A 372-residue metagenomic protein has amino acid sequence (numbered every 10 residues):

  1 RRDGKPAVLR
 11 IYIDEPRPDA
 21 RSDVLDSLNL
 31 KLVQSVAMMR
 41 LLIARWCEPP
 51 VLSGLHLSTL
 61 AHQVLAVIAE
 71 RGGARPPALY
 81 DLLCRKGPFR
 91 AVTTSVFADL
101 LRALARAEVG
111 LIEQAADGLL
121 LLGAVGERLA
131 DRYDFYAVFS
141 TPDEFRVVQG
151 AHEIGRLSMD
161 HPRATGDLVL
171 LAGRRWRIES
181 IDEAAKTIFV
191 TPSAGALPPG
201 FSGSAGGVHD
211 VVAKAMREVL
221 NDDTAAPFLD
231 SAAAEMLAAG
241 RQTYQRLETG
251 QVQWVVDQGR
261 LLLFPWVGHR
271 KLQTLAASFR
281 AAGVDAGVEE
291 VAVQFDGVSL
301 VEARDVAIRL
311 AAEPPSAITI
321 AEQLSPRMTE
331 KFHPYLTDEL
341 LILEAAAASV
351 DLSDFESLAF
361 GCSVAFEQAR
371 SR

Functional and structural regions predicted by a protein language model:
R1-S53: Conserved segment of the helicase C-terminal RecA-like domain
D3-P6, N29-V36, A61, P76 (+2 more regions): Amphipathic alpha-helical transducer elements in NTP-driven molecular machines
K5-V8, Y12, A44, P142 (+2 more regions): Terminal, basic amphipathic appendages of nucleotide-handling enzymes
I11-E15, Q149, G173, P192: Flexible glycine-/small-residue-rich
W46-A164, L168-R175, I181, D257-W266 (+2 more regions): C-terminal accessory/connector segments of nucleic-acid motor ATPases
P88-F89, W176-R177, K186-T187, L197: Short beta-strands and strand-coil junctions in structured, solvent-facing domains, enriched
A233, A238-Y244, G250-A282: C-terminal helical accessory/scaffold domains
G268, E290-V301, I308: Conserved mixed alpha/beta catalytic, RNA-binding, or beta-rich assembly cores of soluble enzyme, regulatory
